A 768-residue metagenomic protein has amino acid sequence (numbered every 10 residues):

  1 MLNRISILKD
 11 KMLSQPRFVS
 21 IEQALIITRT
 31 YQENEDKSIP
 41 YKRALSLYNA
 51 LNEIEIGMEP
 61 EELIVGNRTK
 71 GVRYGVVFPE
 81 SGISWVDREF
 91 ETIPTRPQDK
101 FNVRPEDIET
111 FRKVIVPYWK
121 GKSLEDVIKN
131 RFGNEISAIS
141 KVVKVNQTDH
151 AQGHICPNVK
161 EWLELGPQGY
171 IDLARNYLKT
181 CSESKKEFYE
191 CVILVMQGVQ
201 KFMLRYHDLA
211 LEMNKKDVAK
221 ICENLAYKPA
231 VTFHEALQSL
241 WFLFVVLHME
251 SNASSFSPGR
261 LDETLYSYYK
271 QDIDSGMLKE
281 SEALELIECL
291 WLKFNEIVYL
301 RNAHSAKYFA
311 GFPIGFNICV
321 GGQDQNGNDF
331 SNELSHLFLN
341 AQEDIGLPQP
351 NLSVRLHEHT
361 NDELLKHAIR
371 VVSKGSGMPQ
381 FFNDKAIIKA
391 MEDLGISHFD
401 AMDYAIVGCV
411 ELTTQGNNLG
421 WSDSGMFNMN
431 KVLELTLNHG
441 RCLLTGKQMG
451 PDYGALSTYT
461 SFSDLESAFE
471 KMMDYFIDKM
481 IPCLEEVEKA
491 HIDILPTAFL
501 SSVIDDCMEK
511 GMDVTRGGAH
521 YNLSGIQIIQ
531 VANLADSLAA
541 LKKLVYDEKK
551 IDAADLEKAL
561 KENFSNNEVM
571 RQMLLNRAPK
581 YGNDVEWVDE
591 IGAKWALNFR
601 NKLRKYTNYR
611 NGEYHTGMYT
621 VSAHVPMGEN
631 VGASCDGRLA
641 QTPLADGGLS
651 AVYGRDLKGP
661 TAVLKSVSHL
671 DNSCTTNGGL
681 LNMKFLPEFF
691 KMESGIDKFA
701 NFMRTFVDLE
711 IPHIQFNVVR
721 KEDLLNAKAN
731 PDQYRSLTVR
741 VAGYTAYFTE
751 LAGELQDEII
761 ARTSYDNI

Functional and structural regions predicted by a protein language model:
M1-V192, E223-I768: Conserved catalytic cores of very large enzyme subunits
Y189, M203-L211: Secondary-structure-rich domain cores
V192-V195, V199, M203: Low-complexity, highly charged intrinsically disordered N-terminal segments that act as targeting/localization
M213-K216: A conserved hydrophobic secondary-structure block that centers on an alpha-helix together with its immediately flanking
